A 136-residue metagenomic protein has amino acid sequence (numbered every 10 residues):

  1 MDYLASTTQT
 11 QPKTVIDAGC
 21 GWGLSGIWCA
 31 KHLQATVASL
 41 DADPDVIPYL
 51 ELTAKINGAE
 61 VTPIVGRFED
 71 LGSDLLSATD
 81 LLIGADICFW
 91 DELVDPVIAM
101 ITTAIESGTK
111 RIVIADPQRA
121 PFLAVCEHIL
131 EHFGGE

Functional and structural regions predicted by a protein language model:
M1-E136: S-adenosylmethionine-dependent methyltransferases
